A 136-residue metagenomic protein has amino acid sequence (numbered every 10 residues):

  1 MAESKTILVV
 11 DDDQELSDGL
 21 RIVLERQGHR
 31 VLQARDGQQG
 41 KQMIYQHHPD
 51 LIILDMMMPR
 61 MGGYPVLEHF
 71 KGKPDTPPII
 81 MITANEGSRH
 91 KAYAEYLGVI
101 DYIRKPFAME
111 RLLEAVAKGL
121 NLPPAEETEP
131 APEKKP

Functional and structural regions predicted by a protein language model:
D18-R26: Charged docking surfaces used in two-component/phosphorelay signaling
G28-R35, M43: Short hydrophobic/Thr-rich beta-strand motif most characteristic of the beta2 strand and flanking loop of CheY-like
R35-Q39, M61-P65: Acidic catalytic/metal-coordinating carboxylates
Q42, Y64-D75: Short amphipathic alpha-helix used as the core "switch/output" element in two-component signaling
H47-I53: Active-site beta3 strand of CheY-like receiver
M58: Receiver (REC) domain active-site loop signature in two-component systems and cognate sites in sensor histidine kinases
P65, E86-D101, E114, K118: Alpha4 helix (beta4-alpha4-beta5 surface) of REC/receiver domains from two-component response regulators
